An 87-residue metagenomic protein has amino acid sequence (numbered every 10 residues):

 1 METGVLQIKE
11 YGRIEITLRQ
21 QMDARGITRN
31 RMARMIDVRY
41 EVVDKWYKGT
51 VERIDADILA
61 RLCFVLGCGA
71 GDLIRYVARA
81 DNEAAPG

Functional and structural regions predicted by a protein language model:
M1-G26: A short, Lys/Arg-rich alpha-helix, primarily the initiator
E2-I8, K45, I74-G87: Short, charged recognition helix plus adjacent turn of helix-turn-helix-like nucleic-acid-binding domains
R19, N30, A60: Residues within the helices of the helix-turn-helix
M22, A33, C63: The alpha-helix within a helix-turn-helix
G26-K45, T50: Short alpha-helical DNA-recognition segment
T50-D55, N82-E83: Short, solvent-exposed alpha-helical "recognition" segments
D57-D72: DNA major-groove recognition helix of helix-turn-helix/homeodomain DNA-binding modules
